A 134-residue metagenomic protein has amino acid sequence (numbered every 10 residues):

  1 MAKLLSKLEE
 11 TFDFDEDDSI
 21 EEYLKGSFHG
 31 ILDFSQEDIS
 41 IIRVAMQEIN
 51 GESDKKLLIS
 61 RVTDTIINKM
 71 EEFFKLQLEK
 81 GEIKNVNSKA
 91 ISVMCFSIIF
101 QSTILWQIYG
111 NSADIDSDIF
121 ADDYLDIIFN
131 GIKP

Functional and structural regions predicted by a protein language model:
M1-E9, S35, I39-R43, I99-G110: Short amphipathic alpha-helical interaction/hinge segments
M1-L4, S27, D38, V62-I66 (+2 more regions): Hydrophobic/aromatic residues within well-ordered alpha-helical segments
L8-E37, I91-C95, A121: Hydrophobic alpha-helical connector segments
E22, D33-E37, S53-K80, A90 (+2 more regions): Amphipathic alpha-helical packing segments from all-alpha helical-bundle domains
M46-E52: Short helix-capping/turn signature of helix-turn-helix
K56, L78-D126: Hydrophobic/aromatic-rich alpha-helical bundle segments in the mid-to-C-terminal region
F73, I127-P134: C-terminal alpha-helix
